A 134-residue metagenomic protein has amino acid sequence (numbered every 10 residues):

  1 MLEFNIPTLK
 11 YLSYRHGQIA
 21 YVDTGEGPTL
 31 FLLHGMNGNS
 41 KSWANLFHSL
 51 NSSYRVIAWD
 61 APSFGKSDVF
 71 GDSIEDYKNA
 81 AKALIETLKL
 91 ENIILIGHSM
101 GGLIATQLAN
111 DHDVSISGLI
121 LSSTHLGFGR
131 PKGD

Functional and structural regions predicted by a protein language model:
L2-Q18: N-terminal cap/lid segment of alpha/beta-hydrolase-fold proteins
R15, I57-I96: Active-site loop/oxyanion-hole signature of alpha/beta-hydrolase fold enzymes
R15-K66: Conserved HGGG/HGGXW glycine-rich cap/lid loop of the alpha/beta-hydrolase fold
T29, S53-R55, E91-I94, S115-G118: Structural signature of beta-strand start/N-cap positions in the alpha/beta core of ABC transporter nucleotide-binding
S42-A44, S67-D72, R130-G133: Conserved catalytic-core motifs of eukaryotic protein kinase domains, centered on the activation segment
G97-G101, A105: Gly/Ala-rich beta-loop-alpha elbow adjacent to hydrolase catalytic centers
T106-D111, S117-D134: Flexible "cap/lid" loop of the alpha/beta hydrolase fold
